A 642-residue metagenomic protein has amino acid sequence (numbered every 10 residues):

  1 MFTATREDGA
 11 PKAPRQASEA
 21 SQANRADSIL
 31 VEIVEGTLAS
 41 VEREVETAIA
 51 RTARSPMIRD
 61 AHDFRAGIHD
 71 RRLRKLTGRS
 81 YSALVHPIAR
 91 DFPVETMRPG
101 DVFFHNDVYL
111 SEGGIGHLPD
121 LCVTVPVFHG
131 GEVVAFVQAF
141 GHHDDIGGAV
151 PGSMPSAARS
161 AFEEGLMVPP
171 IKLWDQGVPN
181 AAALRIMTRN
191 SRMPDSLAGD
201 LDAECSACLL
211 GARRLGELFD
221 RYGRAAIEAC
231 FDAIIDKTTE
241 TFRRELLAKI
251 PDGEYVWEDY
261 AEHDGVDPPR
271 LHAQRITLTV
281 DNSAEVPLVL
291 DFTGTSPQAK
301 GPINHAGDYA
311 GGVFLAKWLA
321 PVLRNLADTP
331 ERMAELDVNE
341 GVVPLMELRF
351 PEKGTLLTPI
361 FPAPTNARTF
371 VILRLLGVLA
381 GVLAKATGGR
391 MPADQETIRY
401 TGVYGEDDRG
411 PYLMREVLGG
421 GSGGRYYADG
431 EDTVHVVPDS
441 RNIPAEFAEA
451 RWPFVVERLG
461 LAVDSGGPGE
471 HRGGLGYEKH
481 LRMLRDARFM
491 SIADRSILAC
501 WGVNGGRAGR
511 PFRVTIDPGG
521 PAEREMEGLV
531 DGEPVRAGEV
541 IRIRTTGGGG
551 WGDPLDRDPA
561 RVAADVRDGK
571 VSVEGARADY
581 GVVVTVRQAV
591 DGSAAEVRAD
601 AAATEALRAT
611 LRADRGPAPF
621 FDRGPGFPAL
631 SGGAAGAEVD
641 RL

Functional and structural regions predicted by a protein language model:
F2-P99, F104-H105, Y109-H129, V133-R641: Glycine/proline-enriched, intrinsically flexible loops and inter-domain linkers
